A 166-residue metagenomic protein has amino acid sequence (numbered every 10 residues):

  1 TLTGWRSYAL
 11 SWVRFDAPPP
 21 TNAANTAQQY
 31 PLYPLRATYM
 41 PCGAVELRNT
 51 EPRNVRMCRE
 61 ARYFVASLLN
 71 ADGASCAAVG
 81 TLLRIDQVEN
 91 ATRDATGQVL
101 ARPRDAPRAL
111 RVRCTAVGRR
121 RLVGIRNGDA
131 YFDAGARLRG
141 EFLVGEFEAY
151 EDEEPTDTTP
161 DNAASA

Functional and structural regions predicted by a protein language model:
T1-A166: Positively charged
